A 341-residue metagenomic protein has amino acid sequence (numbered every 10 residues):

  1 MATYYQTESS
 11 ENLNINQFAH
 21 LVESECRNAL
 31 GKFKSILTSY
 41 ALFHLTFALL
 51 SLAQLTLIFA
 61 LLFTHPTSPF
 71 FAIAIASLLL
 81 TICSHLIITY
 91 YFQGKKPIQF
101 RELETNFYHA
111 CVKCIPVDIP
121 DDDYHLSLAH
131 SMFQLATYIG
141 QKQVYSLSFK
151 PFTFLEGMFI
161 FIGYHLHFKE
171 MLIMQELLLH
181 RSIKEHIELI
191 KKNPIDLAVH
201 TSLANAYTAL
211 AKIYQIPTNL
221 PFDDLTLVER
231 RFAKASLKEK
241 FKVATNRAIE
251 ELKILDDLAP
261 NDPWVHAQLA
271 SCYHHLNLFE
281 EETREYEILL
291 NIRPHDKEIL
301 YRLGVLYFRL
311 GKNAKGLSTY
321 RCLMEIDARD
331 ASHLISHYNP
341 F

Functional and structural regions predicted by a protein language model:
V22-L30, S68-E176, E325: N-terminal topogenic membrane-targeting module
R101-E104, Y108, L179, I213 (+3 more regions): TPR-repeat structural position
C114, E188-L189, I254-L255, I288-L289 (+1 more regions): Canonical positions in the second alpha-helix
I119-P120, N193-P194, P260-N261, P294 (+1 more regions): Short coil turns that delineate tetratricopeptide repeat
Y124, V199, V265, I299 (+1 more regions): TPR alpha-solenoid repeat register
L128, L135, K169, L203 (+4 more regions): Structural register within alpha-helical repeat arrays
F133-K184, E188, A209-E250: Short coil/linker segments at helix-helix boundaries
D223-V228, F241-E250, V305-D330: TPR/TPR-like (Sel1-like) alpha-helical repeat modules
